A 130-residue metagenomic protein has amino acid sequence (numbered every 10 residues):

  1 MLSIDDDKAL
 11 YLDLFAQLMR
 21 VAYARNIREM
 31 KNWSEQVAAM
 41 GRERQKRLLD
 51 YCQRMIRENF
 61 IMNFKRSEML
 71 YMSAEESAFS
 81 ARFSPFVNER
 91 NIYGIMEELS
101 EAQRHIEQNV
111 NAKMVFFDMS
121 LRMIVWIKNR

Functional and structural regions predicted by a protein language model:
M1-Y51, M55-M69, A74-R130: Charged, glycine-rich active-site and insertion segments that engage polyanionic ligands
